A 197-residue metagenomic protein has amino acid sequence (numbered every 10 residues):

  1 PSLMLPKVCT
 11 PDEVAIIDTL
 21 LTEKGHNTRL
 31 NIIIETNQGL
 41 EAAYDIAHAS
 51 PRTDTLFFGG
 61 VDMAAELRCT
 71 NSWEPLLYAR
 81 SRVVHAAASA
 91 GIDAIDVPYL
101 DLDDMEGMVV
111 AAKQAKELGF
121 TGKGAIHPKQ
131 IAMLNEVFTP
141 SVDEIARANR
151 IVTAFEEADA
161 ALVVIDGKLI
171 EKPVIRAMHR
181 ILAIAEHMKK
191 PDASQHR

Functional and structural regions predicted by a protein language model:
P1-R197: Expand to "…catalyze enediolate/carbanion chemistry for C-C bond making/breaking, isomerization, decarboxylation
